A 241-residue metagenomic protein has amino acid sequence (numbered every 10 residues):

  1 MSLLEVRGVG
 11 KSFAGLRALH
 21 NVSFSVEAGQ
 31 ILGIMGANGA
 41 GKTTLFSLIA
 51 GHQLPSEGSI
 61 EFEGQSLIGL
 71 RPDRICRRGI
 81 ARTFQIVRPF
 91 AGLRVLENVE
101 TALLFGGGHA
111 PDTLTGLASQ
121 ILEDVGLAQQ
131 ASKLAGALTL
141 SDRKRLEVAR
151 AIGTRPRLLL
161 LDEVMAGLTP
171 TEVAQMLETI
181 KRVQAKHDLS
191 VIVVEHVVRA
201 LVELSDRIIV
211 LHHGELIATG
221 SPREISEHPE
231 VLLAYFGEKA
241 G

Functional and structural regions predicted by a protein language model:
S2-G241: Glycine-rich phosphate-binding loops of nucleotide-dependent enzymes
